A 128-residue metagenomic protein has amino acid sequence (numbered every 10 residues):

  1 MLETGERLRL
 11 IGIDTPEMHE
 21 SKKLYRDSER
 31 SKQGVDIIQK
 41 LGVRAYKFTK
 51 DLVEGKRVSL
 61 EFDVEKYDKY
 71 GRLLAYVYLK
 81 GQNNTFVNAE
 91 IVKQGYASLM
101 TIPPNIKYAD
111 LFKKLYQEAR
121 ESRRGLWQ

Functional and structural regions predicted by a protein language model:
M1-K93, M100: Electropositive
K93-Y96, R123: Short glycine-centered helix-capping/turn motifs at secondary-structure transition points
T101-Q128: N-terminal targeting pre-sequences for secretion and organelle import
